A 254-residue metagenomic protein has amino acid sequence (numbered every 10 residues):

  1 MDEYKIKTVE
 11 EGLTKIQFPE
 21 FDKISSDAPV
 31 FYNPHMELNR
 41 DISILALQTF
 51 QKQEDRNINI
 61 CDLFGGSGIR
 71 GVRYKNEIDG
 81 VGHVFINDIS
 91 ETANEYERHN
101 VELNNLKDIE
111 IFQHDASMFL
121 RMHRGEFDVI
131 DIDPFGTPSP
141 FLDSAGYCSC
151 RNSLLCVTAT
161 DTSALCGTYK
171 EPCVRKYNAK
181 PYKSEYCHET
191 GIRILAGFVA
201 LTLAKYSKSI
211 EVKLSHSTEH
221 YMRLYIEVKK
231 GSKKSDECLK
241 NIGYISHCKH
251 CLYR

Functional and structural regions predicted by a protein language model:
M1-R254: SAM-dependent transferase fold signal centered on methyltransferase-like domains, encompassing both Class I
